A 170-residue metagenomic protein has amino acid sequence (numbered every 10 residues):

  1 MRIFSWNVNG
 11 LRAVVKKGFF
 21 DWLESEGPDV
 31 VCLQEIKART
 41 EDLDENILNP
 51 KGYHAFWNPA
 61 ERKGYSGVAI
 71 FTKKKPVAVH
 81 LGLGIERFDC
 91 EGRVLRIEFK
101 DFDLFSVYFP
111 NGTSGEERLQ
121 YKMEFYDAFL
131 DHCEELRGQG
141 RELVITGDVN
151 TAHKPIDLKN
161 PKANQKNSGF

Functional and structural regions predicted by a protein language model:
M1-N9, D101-T113, T146: Active-site-proximal beta-strand elements of phosphoester/diester hydrolases
N7, L23-E41, L104, C133-P155: Active-site beta-strand/loop signature of hydrolases that rely on acidic residues for catalysis
R12-S25: Short, acidic/polar
V14-V15, D89, Y121-A128, F170: Soluble or luminal CAZymes and related metallo-dependent hydrolases
K37-R39, D44-G112: Structured beta-strand-rich core segments of catalytic domains in phosphoester-bond hydrolases
T40-D42, G64-Y65, T113-E116, A152-P161: Short catalytic/ligand-binding loop motif for oxyanion handling, primarily in non-cytosolic enzymes, centered on
K51-H54, D127-F170: Metal-dependent phosphoesterases centered on the DNase I-like endonuclease/exonuclease/phosphatase
G84-I85, P110-Y126, K162-N167: Surface-exposed cleft-lining segments at the edges of enzyme active sites
